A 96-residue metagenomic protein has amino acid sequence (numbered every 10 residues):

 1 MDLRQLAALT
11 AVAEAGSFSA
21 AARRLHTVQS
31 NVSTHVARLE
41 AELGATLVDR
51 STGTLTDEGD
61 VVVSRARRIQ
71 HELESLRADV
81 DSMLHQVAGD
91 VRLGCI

Functional and structural regions predicted by a protein language model:
D2-Q5, Q29, G59, A66: The N-cap/first-turn positions of alpha helices within or immediately adjacent to helix-turn-helix DNA-binding domains
Q5-V12, V62: Short alpha-helical "packing" element that flanks the helix-turn-helix/winged-helix DNA-binding module
V12-H26: Short helix-boundary/capping micro-motifs
R23-R24, A41, D60: Alpha-helical residues within the helix-turn-helix
V28-R38: Residues within the DNA-recognition helix of helix-turn-helix
E40-D57: A short LG(V/I)-centered, amphipathic sequence patch enriched for acidic residue(s) preceding the LG motif
E42-L43, V62-L84: Alpha-helical linker/hinge and terminal dimerization helices associated with HTH transcriptional regulators
D81-I96: Interdomain hinge and pocket-entrance segments immediately C-terminal to HTH DNA-binding domains
